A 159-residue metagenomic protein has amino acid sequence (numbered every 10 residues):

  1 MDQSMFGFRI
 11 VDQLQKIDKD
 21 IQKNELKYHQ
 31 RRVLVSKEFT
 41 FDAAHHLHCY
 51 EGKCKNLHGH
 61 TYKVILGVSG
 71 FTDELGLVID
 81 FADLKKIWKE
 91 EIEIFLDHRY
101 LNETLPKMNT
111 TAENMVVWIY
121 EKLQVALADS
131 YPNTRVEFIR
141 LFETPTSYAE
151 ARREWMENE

Functional and structural regions predicted by a protein language model:
D2-E159: Charge-rich, low-complexity N-terminal segments
